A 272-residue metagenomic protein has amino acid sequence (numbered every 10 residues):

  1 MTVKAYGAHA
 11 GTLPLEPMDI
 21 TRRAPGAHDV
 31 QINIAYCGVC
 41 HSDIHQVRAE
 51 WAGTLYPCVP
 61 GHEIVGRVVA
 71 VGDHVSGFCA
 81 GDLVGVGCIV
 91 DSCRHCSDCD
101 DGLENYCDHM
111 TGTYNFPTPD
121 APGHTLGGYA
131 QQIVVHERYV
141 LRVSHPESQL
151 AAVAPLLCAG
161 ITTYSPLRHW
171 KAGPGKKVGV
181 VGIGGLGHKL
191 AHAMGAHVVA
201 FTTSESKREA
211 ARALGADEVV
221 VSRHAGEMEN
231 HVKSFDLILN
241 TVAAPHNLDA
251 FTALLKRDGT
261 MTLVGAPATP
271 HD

Functional and structural regions predicted by a protein language model:
K4, D19, N33, V65-R67 (+1 more regions): Residues located in well-ordered beta-strands
R23-C37, E50-D100, N105, T125-G127 (+1 more regions): Glycine-rich beta-strand-centered segment in the early N-terminal region that forms part of a ligand/cofactor-binding
G38, G72, I89, H224 (+2 more regions): Short glycine-/small-residue-rich Rossmann-like dinucleotide-binding loops
L83, K177, G259-T260: Short glycine-centered segments of the SAM/dcSAM-binding site in methyltransferase folds
R138-Y139, H145-H224: Mid-domain Rossmann-like dinucleotide-binding core that forms the NAD(H)/NADP(H) cofactor-binding site
E229-L237: A short acidic, Gly/Pro-enriched loop at the edge of an enzyme's catalytic core that lines a small-molecule cofactor
V242-D272: Glycine-rich phosphate-binding loop and adjacent beta-alpha segment of Rossmann(oid) nucleotide-cofactor-binding
